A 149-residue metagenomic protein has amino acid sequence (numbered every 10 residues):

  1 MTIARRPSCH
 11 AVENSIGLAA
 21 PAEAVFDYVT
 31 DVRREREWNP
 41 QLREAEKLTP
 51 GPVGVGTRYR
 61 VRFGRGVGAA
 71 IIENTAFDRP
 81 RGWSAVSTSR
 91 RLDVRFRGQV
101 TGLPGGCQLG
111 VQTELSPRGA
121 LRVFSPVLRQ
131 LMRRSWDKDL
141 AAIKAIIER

Functional and structural regions predicted by a protein language model:
M1-T49: Hydrophobic ligand-binding cavity/cleft-lining segments
C9, R65-V67, R91-D93: Glycine-centered tight beta-turn/hairpin loop motif at sheet-sheet or coil-to-beta transitions
E13, R33-A69, F77-G82: Short beta-edge strand/loop motif at the mouth of beta-sheet-based domains
N14-I16, K47, V61, A70-A76 (+2 more regions): Hydrophobic/aromatic beta-strand elements that line small-molecule binding cavities or substrate pockets in beta-rich
A19-E23, P50, T75-P80, Q99-Q108 (+1 more regions): A short, structured loop/turn motif at beta-sheet edges
A24-V29, E35, Y59, N74 (+3 more regions): Hydrophobic pocket/interface hotspot
S84-K138, I143-A145: Beta-strand/loop substructures that line and gate deep hydrophobic ligand-binding cavities in soluble
